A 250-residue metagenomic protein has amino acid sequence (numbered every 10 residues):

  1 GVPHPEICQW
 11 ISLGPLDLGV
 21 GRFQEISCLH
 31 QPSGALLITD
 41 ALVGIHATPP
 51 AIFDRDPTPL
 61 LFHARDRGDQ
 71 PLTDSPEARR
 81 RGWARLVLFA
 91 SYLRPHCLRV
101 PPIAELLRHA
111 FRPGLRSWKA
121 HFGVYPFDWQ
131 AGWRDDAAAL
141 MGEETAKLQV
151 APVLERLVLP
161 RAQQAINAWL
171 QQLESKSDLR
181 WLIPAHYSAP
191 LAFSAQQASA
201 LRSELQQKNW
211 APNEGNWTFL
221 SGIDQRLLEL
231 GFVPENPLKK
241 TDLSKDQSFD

Functional and structural regions predicted by a protein language model:
G1-E25: Metallo-beta-lactamase
V20, L37-I38, G44-T48: Short, well-ordered, mixed-charge alpha-helical segments that flank or form enzyme active sites
C28, D40, H186: Divalent metal-coordination and catalytic microenvironments
H30-P32: Short acidic-glycine loop/turn motifs at beta-strand connectors
A35-L37, I183: Residue-level marker for buried hydrophobic side chains located in beta-strands that build the well-ordered beta-sheet
G44-D250: Cap/insert and terminal regions of metallo-dependent hydrolase folds
